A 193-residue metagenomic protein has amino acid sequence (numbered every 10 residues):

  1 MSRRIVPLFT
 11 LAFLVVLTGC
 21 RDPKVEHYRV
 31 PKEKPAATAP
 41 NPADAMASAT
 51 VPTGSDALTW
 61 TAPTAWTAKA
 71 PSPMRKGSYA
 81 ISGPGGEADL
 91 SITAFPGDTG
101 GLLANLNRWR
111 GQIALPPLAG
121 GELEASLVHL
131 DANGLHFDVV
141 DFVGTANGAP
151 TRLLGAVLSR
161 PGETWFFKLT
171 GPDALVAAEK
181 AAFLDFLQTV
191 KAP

Functional and structural regions predicted by a protein language model:
M1-F9: Bacterial N-terminal signal peptides that target proteins for export
V16-G19: C-terminal motif of bacterial Sec signal peptides marking the signal peptidase cleavage site
R21-P42: Short, low-complexity, disordered segments immediately C-terminal to signal peptides in bacterial exported proteins
K24, M74-K76, N107-R160: Signature of long, low-cysteine stretches enriched in small and polar/charged residues
R29-P35, T59-R108, Q112: Secretory pathway targeting signatures of secreted, lumenal, and periplasmic proteins
A47-T59: Short aromatic-glycine motifs in intrinsically disordered, low-complexity regions
W66, G162-P193: Surface-exposed amphipathic alpha-helical segments
G86, G97-G100, G144-G148, T164 (+1 more regions): Solvent-exposed loop/turn segments at secondary-structure junctions within structured extracellular/periplasmic domains
